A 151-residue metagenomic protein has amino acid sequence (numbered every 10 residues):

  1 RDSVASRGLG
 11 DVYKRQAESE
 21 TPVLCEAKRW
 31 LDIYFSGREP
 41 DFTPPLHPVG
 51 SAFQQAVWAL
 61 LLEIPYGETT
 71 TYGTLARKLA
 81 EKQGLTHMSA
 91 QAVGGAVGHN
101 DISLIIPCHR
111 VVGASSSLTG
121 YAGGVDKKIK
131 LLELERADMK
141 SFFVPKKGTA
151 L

Functional and structural regions predicted by a protein language model:
D2-Y13: Single conserved hydrophobic/aromatic residue that forms the stacking wall/gate of nucleotide- or nucleobase-binding
Q16-A17: N-terminal positively charged helical leader segments and presequences
P22-G37: Long, low-complexity, charged/polar intrinsically disordered regions in eukaryotic proteins
R29, R38-L151: Nucleic acid-binding interface residues in structured DNA/RNA-binding domains, emphasizing the DNA-engaging scaffolds
